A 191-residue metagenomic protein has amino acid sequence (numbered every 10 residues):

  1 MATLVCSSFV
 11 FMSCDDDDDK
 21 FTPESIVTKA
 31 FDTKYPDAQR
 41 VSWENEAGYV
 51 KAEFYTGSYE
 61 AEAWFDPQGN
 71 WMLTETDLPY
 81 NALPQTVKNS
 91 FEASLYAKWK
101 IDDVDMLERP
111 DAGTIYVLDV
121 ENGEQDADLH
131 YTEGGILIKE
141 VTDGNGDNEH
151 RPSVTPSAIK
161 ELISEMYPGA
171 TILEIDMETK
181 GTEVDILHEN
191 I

Functional and structural regions predicted by a protein language model:
M1-S7: Sec-dependent N-terminal signal peptides
F9-S13: C-terminal motif of bacterial Sec signal peptides marking the signal peptidase cleavage site
D15-D17: Bacterial signal peptide processing site
T22-I191: First exposed extracellular module after export/assembly in secreted or surface-exposed proteins
